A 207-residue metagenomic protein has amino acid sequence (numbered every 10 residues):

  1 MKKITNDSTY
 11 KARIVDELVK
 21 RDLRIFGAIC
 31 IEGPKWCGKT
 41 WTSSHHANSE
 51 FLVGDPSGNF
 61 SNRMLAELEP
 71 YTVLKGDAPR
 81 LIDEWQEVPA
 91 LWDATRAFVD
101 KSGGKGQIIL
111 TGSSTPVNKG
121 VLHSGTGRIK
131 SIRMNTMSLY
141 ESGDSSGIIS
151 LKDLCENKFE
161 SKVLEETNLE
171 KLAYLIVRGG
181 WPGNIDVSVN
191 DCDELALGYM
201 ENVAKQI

Functional and structural regions predicted by a protein language model:
M1-L23: N-terminal pre-Walker A segment at the start of P-loop NTPase domains
K2-I4, L139, D144-I207: Interdomain hinge/linker elements that couple catalytic modules in large macromolecular machines
I31: Hydrophobic anchor at the beta1->P-loop junction of P-loop NTPases
K39-T40: Conserved lysine of the Walker
E50-P79: Short glycine-rich substrate-engagement loop in P-loop NTPases that contacts/grips substrate
L81-I82, Q107-S113, R133, S142: Structural recognition of the conserved hydrophobic beta-strand(s) that form the central parallel beta-sheet of P-loop
W92-P116: Conserved catalytic/switch belt of AAA+ P-loop NTPases
P116-S131, G143-I148: Short regulatory helix/loop adjacent to the ATP-binding pocket of P-loop NTPases
